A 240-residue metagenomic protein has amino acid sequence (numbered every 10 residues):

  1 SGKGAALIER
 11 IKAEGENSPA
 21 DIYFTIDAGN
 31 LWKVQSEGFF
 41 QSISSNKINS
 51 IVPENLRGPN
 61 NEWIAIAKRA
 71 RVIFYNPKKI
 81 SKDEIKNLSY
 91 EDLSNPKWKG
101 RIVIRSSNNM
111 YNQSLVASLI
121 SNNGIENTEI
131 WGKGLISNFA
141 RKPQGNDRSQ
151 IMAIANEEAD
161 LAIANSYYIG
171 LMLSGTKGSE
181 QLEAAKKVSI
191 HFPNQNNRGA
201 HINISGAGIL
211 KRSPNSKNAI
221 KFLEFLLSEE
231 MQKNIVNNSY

Functional and structural regions predicted by a protein language model:
S1-W32: Early extracytoplasmic/lumenal segment of secretory-pathway proteins
E14-Y23, F39, W98-G100, N156-A164: Alpha-to-beta junction loops
S18-Y23, Q41-Y75, E91, R101-I104: A structural signal for short loop-to-beta-strand junctions that line the ligand-binding cleft of periplasmic/secreted
Q41-N49, E62-I64, E91, S179-H201 (+1 more regions): Short beta-strand->loop
P59-I66, Y75-K78, K82-D83, K97-N123 (+2 more regions): Short beta-strand->loop
F74-K79, I202-N215, N234: A bilobed periplasmic-binding-protein/Venus flytrap-type ligand-binding module shared by bacterial periplasmic
K97-S107, F225-Y240: Periplasmic-binding protein-like
S107, Y111-S114, S118-P193: Ligand-binding pocket segment of bilobal, Venus flytrap-like solute-binding proteins
